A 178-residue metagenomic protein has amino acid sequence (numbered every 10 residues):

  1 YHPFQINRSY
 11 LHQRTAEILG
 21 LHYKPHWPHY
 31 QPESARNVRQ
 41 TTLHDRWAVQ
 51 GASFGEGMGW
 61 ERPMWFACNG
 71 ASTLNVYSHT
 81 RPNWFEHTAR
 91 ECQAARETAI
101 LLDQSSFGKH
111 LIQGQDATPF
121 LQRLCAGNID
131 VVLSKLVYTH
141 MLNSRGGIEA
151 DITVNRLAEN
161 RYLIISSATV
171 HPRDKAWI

Functional and structural regions predicted by a protein language model:
Y1-I178: Glycine/proline-enriched, intrinsically flexible loops and inter-domain linkers
